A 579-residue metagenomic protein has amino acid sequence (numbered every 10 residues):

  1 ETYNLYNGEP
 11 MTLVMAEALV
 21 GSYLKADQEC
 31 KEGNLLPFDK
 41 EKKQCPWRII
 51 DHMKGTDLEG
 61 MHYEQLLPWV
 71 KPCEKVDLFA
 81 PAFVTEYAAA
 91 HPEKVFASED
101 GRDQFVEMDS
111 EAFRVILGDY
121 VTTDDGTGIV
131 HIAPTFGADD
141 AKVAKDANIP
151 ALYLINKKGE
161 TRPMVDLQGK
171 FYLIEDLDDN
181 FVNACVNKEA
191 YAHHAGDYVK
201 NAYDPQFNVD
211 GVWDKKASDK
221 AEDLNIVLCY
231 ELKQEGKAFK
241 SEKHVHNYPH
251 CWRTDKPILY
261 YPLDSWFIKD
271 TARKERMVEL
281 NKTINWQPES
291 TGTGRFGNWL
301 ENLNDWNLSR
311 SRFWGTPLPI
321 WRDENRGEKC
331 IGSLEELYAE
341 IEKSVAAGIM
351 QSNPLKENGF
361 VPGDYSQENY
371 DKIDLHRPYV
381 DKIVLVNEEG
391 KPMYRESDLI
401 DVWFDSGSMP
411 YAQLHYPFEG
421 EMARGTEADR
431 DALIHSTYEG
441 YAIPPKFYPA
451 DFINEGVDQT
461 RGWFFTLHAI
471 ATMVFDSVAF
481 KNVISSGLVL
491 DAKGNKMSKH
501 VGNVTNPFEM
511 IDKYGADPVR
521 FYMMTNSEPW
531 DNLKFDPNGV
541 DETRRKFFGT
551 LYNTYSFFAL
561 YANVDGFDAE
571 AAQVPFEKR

Functional and structural regions predicted by a protein language model:
E1-G462, T466-E542, T554-R579: Non-cofactor substrate-recognition interfaces
R544-K546: Catalytic nucleotidyl-transfer cores of nucleotide-processing enzymes
